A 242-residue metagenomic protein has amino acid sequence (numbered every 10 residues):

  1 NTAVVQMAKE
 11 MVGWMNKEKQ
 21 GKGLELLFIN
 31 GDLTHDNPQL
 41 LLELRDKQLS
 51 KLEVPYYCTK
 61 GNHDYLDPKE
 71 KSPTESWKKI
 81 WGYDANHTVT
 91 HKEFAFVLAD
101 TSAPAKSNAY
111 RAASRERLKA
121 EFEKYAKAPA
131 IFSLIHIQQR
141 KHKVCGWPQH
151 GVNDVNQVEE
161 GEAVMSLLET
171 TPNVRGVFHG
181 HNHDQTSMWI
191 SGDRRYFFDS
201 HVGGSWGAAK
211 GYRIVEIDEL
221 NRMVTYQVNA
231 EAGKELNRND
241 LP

Functional and structural regions predicted by a protein language model:
N1-E43: N-terminal active-site segment of His-dependent metallophosphoesterases
E25-L27, I131, R175: Conserved acidic residues
N30, Y125-G146: Short acidic, glycine-rich surface-loop motifs adjacent to enzyme active sites
G31-D32, G61-N62, H136, G180-H181: Active-site glycine-centered loops adjacent to acidic/histidine catalytic or metal-binding residues that shape
T34-H35, D64, Q139, D184: Short active-site segment of divalent metal-dependent hydrolases/proteases that encodes the spacing between
Q39-A130, P148-N173, S187-V202, W206-Y226: Extended active-site neighborhood of metal-dependent phosphoesterases/phosphodiesterases
S133-Q139, R175-Q185: Histidine-centered catalytic micro-motifs
D218-P242: A short C-terminal boundary segment appended to hydrolase-like catalytic domains
